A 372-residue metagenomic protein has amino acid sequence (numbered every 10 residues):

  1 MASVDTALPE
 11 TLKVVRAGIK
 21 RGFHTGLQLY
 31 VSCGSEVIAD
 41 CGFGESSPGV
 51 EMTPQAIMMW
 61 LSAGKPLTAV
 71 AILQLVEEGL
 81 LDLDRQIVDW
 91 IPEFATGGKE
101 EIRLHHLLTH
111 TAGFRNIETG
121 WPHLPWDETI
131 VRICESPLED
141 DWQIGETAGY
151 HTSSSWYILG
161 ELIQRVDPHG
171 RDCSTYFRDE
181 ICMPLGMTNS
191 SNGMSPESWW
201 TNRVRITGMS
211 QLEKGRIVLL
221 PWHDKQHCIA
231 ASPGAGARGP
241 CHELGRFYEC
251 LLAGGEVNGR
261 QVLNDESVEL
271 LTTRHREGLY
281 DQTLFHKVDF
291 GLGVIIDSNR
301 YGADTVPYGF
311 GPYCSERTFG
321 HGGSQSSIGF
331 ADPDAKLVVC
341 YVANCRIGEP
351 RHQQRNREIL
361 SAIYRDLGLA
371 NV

Functional and structural regions predicted by a protein language model:
A2-L61, D82-R85: Short, conserved catalytic-motif segment at the N-terminal edge
P9-R16, S35, I57-R85, I158-I163 (+2 more regions): Active-site SXXK
T25-L27, I38, D172, Q325-I328: Short loop/turn microsegments at loop-to-beta-strand junctions
E36, G97-Y313: Short, surface-exposed loop or secondary-structure junction motifs that flank catalytic or metal-binding residues
I38-A39, G329-F330, K336-C345: Short, well-ordered beta-strand elements
L83-G97: Short, glycine/proline-biased beta-turn/loop segments that scaffold the active-site neighborhood
A253, V257, S267, T272-Y280 (+1 more regions): Short, gly/Ser/Thr-rich active-site loops of penicillin-recognizing serine hydrolases
G293, E316-T318, G323-A331: Short glycine-rich, acidic/polar surface loops and turns
